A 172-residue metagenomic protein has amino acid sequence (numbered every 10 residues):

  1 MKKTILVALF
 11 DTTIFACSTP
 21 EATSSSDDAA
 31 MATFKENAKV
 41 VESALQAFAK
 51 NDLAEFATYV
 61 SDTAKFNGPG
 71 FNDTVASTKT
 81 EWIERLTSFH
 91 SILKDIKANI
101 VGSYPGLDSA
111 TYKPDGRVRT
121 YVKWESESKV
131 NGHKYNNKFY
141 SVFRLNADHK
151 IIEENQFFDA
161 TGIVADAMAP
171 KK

Functional and structural regions predicted by a protein language model:
T4-T13: Sec-dependent N-terminal signal peptides
C17-K50, A54: Short, low-complexity N-terminal intrinsically disordered segments enriched in polar/charged residues
V41-A44, E55-F56, A64, W82 (+3 more regions): Hydrophobic pocket/interface hotspot
A57-V118: A solvent-exposed, acidic/Ser-Thr-rich amphipathic alpha-helical stretch
S61, K129, L145-N146: Short, acidic, Ser/Thr-enriched surface-loop or helix-capping motifs
Y121-E127: Generic short beta-strand segments
K134-Y140: Short, surface-exposed coil-to-beta transition loops
I152-K172: Low-complexity, intrinsically disordered terminal/linker segments enriched in charged and Gly/Pro repeats
